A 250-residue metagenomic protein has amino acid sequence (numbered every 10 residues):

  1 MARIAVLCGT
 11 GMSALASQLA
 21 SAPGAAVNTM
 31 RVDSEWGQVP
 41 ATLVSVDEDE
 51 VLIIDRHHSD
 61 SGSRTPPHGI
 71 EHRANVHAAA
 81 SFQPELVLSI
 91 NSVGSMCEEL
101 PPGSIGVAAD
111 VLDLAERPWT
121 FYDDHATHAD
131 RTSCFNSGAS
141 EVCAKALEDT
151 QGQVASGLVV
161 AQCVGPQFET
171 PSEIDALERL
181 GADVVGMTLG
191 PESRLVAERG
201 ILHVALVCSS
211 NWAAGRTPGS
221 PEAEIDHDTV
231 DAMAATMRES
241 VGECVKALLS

Functional and structural regions predicted by a protein language model:
M1-A129: Metabolite-binding pocket within alpha/beta catalytic cores that recognizes anionic/polar moieties
V76, I174, G190-S193: Generic hydrophobic/aromatic pocket-lining and core-packing "Φ" positions
A78-Q83, E99, L180, R194-L202: Alpha-helix C-terminal capping segments
C134-R179: Active-site rim beta-loop-alpha module in soluble metabolic enzymes
M187-H227: Zn-dependent metallopeptidase/amidohydrolase metal-coordination segment
A214-S250: His/Asp/Glu-rich mid-to-C-terminal helical/loop segments that flank catalytic regions of hydrolases
